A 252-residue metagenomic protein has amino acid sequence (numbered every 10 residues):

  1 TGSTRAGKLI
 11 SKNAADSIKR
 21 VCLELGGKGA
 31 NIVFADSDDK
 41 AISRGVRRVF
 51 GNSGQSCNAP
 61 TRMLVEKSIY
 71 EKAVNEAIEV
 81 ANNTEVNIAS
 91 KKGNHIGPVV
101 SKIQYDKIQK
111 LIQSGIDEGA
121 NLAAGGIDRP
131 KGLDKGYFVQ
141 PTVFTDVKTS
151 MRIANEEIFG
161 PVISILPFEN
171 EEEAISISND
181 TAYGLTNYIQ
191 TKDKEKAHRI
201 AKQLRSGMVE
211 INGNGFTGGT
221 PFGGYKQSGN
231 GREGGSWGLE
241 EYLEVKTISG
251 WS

Functional and structural regions predicted by a protein language model:
G2-K148, I211: ALDH superfamily catalytic-core signature
I32, I112, K131, F138-S252: Conserved C-terminal structural/oligomerization subdomain of aldehyde/semialdehyde dehydrogenase
